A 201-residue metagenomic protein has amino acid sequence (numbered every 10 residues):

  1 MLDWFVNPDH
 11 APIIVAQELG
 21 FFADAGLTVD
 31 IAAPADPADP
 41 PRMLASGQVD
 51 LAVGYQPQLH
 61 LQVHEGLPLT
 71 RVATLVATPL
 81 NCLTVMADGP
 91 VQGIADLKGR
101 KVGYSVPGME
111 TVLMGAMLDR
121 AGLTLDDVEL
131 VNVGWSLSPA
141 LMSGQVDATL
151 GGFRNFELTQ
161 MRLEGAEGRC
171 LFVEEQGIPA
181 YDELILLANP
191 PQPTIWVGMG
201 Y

Functional and structural regions predicted by a protein language model:
M1-A16, S46, P107: Extracytoplasmic "Venus flytrap"
M1-V6, L27-A32, G99-G103, E129-V131: Short, well-ordered beta-strand elements
I14-L27, T111-L130, T159-E167: Ligand-binding cleft/hinge of the Venus flytrap
L27-V29, A45-G54, G66-L69, R100-G103 (+2 more regions): Alpha-to-beta junction loops
I31-R42, Y55, Q92, L123-M142 (+2 more regions): Short helix-initiation/N-cap motifs at beta->coil->alpha
A33-P37, L51-H60, E65, V76 (+4 more regions): Beta->alpha turn/N-cap motifs
P57, S136-P139, Q145-Y201: Pocket-lining segment of extracytoplasmic ligand-binding domains
M86-K101, P190-G200: Flexible hinge/capping segments at coil-to-helix
